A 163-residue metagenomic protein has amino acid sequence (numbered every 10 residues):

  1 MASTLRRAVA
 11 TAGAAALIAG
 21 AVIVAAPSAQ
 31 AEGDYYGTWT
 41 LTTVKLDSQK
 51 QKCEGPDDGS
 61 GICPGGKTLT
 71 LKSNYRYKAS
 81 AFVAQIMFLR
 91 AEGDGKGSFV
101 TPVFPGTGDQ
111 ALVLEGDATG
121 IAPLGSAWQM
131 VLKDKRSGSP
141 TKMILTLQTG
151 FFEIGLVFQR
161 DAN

Functional and structural regions predicted by a protein language model:
S3, A8, A19-T38: C-terminal region of N-terminal signal peptides and the immediate post-cleavage residues of exported proteins
G13-L17: Core hydrophobic alpha-helical transmembrane segments of single-pass membrane proteins
G33-R76, V113-L124, E153-L156: Short, solvent-exposed loop/hinge segments that bridge or flank secondary-structure elements
V44-Q51, R76-S139: Contiguous, well-ordered beta-strand patches that form the walls/edges of small beta-barrel/beta-sandwich domains
P56-T68, E92-K96, A127-W128, T141-M143: Glycine-rich, flexible loop segments associated with nucleotide phosphate handling
K72, L132-K133, F158-D161: Aromatic-rich beta-strand edge motifs centered on tyrosine
R90-P105, I144-N163: Edge beta-strand at a domain terminus
